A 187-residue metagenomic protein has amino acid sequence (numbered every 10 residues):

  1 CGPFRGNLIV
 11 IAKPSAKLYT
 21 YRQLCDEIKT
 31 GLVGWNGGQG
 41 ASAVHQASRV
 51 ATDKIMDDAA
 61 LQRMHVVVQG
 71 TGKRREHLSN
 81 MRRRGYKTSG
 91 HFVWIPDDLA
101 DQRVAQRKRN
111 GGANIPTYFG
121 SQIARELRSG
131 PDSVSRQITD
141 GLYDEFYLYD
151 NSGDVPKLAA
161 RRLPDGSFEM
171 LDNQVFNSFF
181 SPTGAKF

Functional and structural regions predicted by a protein language model:
C1-A16: Glycine-rich phosphate-binding P-loop
C1-G2, V68-T71, V93: Short His-Asn-centered micro-motif
I9-A12, R75-N80, A100-R103: A short acidic (Asp/Glu
L18-Y86, Y118: Conserved nucleotide-sensing/catalytic segment adjacent to the nucleotide-binding pocket in NTP-handling enzymes
T20-R22, T88-G90, F146-L148: Conserved beta-strand scaffold positions in the cores of enzyme catalytic domains, especially in NTP/NDP-utilizing
E27-K29, K73-R74, W94-L99, S152-V155: Conserved nucleotide-binding/hydrolysis micro-motifs of P-loop NTPases
R82-V104: Conserved phosphate-donor/acceptor-positioning beta-strand/loop module used by diverse small-molecule
Q102-F187: Conserved GTP-binding G-domain of TRAFAC-class P-loop NTPases and closely related GTPase folds
